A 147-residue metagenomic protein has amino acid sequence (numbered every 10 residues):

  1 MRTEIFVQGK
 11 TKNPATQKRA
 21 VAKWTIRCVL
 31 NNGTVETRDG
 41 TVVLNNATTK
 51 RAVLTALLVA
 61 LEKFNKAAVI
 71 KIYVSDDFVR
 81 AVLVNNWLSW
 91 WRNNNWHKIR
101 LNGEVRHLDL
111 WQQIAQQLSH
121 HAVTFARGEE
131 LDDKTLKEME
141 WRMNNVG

Functional and structural regions predicted by a protein language model:
M1-R51, K63, M139, G147: RNase H-like nuclease fold core
T11-Q17, L61-E138: RNase H catalytic domain
R51-A52, K98: Mixed-charge, polar/low-complexity N-terminal
A56-L57: Alpha-helical metal-binding/catalytic segments enriched in His/Glu/Asp
